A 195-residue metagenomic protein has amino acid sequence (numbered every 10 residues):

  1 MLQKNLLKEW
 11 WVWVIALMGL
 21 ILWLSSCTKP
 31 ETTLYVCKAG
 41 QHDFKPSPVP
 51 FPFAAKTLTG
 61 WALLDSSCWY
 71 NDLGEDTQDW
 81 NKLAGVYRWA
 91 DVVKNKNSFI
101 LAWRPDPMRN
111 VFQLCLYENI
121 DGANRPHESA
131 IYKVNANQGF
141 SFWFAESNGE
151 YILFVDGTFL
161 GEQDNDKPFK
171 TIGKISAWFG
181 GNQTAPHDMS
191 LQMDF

Functional and structural regions predicted by a protein language model:
M1-S25: Sec-dependent bacterial lipoprotein signal peptides
L2, I21-H42: Bacterial Sec-dependent N-terminal signal peptides
T32-L114: Secretory/extracellular carbohydrate-interaction modules and structurally similar beta-sandwich "look-alikes"
F51-F53, K133-N137, P168-K170, T184: Surface-exposed coil/turn segments at beta-strand junctions on protein surfaces, enriched
C115-S141: Short, aromatic/His-centered strand-loop micro-motif at the edge of beta-sheets
Q138-E146, Y151-L153: Short tryptophan-centered beta-strand motifs in secreted/extracellular beta-sheet-rich domains of glycan-recognition
F154-T158: Short strand-turn-strand beta-turns centered on an Asx-Gly dipeptide
Q163-F195: Flexible glycan-contacting loops in extracellular carbohydrate-active proteins
